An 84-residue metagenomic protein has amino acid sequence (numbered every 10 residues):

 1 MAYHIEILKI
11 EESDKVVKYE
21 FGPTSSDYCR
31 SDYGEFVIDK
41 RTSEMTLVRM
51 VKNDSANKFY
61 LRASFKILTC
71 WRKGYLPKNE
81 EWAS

Functional and structural regions predicted by a protein language model:
M1-I5, E20, V48-V51, S55: Generic preference for well-ordered secondary structure
Y3-S31: Amphipathic, interaction-prone secondary-structure segments
S31-S84: Acidic, low-complexity intrinsically disordered segments
